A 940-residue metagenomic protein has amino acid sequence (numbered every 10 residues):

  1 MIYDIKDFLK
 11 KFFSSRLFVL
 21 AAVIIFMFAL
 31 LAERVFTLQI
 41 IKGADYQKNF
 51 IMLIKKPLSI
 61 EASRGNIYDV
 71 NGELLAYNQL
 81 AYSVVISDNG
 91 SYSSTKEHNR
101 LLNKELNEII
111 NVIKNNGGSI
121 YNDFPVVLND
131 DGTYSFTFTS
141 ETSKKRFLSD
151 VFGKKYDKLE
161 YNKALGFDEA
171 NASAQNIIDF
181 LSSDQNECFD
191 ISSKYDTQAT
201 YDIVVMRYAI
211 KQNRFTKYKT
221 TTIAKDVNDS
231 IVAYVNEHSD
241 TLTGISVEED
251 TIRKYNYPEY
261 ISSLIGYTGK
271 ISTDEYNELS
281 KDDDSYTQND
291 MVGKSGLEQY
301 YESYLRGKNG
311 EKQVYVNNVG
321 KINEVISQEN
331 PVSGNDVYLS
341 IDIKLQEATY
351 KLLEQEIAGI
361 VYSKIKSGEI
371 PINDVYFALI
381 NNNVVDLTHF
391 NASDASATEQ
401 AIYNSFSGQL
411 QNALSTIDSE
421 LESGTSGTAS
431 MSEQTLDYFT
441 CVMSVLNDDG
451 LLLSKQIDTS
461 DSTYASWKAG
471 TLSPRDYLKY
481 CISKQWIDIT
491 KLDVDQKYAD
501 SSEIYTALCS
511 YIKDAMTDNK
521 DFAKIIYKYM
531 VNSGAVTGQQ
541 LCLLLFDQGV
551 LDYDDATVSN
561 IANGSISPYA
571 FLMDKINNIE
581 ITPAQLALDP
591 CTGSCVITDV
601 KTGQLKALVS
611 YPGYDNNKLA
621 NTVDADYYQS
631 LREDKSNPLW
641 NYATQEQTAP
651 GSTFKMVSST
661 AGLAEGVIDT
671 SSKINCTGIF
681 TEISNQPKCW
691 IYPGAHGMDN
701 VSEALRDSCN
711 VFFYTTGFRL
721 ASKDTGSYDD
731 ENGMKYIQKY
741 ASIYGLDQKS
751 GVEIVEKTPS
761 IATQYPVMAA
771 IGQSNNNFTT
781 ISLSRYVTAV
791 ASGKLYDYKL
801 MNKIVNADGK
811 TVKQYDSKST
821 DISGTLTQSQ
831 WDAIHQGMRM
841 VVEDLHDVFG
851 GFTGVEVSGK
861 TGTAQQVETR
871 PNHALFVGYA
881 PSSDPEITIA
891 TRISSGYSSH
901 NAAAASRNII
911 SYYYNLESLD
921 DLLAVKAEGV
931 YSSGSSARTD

Functional and structural regions predicted by a protein language model:
M1-I576, P583-S594, V600, G613 (+5 more regions): Membrane-proximal periplasmic segments of bacterial cell-envelope enzymes, especially penicillin-binding proteins
R34, G72, L106-I109, V235 (+9 more regions): Active-site SXXK
R64, A81, N99, N103-I110 (+19 more regions): Extracytoplasmic/secreted envelope proteins and their assembly/folding machinery, especially bacterial periplasmic
G65-V70, N256-Y276, S280, N289-S295 (+6 more regions): Active-site beta-strand/loop architecture of penicillin-binding DD-peptidases
Y77-L80, D88, T670-D707, V752-P759 (+4 more regions): Conserved active-site-proximal loop/helix segments of enzymes involved in bacterial cell-wall and related
N330-G334, N637-Q645, I683-P687, G694-D699 (+3 more regions): Flexible glycine/proline-enriched surface loops and loop-helix/loop-strand junctions
N335-I341, A587-G593, D626-F654, S671-I674 (+1 more regions): Short active-site loop at a secondary-structure junction that contains or immediately precedes the catalytic residue(s)
L421-K513, N675-V701, Y728-I781, A791-V812 (+2 more regions): Penicillin-recognizing serine hydrolase domain
